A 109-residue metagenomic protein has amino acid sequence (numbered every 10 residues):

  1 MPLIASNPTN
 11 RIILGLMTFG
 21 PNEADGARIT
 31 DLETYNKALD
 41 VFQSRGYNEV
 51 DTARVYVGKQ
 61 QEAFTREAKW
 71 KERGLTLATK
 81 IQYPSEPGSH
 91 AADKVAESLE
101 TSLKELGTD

Functional and structural regions predicted by a protein language model:
M1-L75: N-terminal binding-site loop/beta-alpha segment at the start of enzyme catalytic domains that lines or forms
N22-E23, R28-T30, D40, S44 (+1 more regions): Glycine/proline-rich, positively charged, aromatic-decorated active-site loop/lid region on the catalytic face
Y56, E86-D93: Short coil/turn segments at secondary-structure boundaries
E67-K71, E86, K104-L106: Short, charge-rich binding segments
R73-P87: A short, structured active-site edge motif that brings together acidic residues
